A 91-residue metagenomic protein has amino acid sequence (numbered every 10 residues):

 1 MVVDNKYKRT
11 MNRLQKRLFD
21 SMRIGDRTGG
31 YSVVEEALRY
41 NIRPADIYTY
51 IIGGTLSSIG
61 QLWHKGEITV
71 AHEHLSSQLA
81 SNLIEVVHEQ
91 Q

Functional and structural regions predicted by a protein language model:
M1-Q91: Long amphipathic alpha-helical segments
